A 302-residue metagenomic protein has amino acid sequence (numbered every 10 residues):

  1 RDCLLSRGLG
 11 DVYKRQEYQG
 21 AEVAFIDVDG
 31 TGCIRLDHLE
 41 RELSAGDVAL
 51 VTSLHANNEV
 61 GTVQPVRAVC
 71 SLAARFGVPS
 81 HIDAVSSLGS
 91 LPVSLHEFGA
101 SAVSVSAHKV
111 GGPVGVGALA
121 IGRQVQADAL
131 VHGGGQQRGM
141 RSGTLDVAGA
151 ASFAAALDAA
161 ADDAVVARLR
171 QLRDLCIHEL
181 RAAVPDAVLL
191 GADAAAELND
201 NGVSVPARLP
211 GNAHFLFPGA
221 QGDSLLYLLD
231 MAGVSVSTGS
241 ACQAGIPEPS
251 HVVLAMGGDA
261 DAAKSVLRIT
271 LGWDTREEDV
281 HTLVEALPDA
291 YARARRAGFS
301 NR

Functional and structural regions predicted by a protein language model:
R1-Y13: Single conserved hydrophobic/aromatic residue that forms the stacking wall/gate of nucleotide- or nucleobase-binding
Q19, R75-F76, A232: Helix C-cap/helix->beta junction micro-motif
A24, V28-G89: Active-site phosphate-binding strand-loop segment of PLP-dependent enzymes
E97-A155: Active-site PLP attachment segment
D162-M231: Conserved PLP-dependent catalytic core of the aminotransferase class-I/II
G211-R268: Conserved C-terminal alpha-helix-loop-beta "cap" of PLP-dependent enzymes that closes/shapes the active-site mouth
Q243-A244, E248-R302: PLP-dependent enzyme catalytic core of the Aspartate aminotransferase-like
